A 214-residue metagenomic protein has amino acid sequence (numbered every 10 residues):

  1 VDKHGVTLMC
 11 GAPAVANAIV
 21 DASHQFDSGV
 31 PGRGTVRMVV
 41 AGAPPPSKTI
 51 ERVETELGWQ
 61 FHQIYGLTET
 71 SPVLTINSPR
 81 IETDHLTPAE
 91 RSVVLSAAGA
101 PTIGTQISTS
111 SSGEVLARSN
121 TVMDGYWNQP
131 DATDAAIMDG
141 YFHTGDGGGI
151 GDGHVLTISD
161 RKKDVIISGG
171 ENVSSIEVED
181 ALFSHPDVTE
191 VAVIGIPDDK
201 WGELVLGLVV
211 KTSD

Functional and structural regions predicted by a protein language model:
V1-D2, M9, S119, G125 (+1 more regions): AMP-binding/adenylate-forming catalytic core of the ANL superfamily
K3-G11, V20-S92, Q106: Gly/Ser/Thr-rich phosphate-binding loop
A14-A16, P45, V122: Alpha-helix capping/helix-boundary segments
G42, G66, G99, S119 (+2 more regions): Active-site glycine-centered loops adjacent to acidic/histidine catalytic or metal-binding residues that shape
G58, A89-L95, A100, N120-G145 (+3 more regions): Conserved ANL (AMP-binding/adenylate-forming) active-site segment centered on the GW(Y/F)…HTG consensus within
G58, G104, D187-E190: Glycine-centered tight turns that cap/initiate beta-strands
H62-E69, G99-P101, I194-I196: Beta-strand->loop->alpha-helix junctions that form or flank phosphate-binding loops in nucleotide-handling enzymes
Q106-M123, Y141, G147-G148: AMP-binding/adenylate-forming core of the ANL superfamily
